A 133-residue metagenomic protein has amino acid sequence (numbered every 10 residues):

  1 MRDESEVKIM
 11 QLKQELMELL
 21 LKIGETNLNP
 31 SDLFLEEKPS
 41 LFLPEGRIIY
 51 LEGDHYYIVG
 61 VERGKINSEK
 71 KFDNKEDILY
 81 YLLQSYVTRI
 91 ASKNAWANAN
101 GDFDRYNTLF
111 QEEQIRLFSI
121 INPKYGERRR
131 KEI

Functional and structural regions predicted by a protein language model:
M1-G46: N-terminal "first-domain core" detector
R2-K8, L16-L20, S92-I133: Intrinsically disordered, low-complexity, charge-dense segments enriched in Lys/Arg and Glu/Asp interspersed
K38-N67: Short aromatic-glycine-(Arg/Gly/Cys) micro-motifs in beta-strand/loop hairpins
S68-F72: A short, polar/proline- and glycine-enriched secondary-structure boundary/capping micro-motif
D73-Y86: A short, charged, amphipathic alpha-helix used as a generic interaction element across diverse proteins
